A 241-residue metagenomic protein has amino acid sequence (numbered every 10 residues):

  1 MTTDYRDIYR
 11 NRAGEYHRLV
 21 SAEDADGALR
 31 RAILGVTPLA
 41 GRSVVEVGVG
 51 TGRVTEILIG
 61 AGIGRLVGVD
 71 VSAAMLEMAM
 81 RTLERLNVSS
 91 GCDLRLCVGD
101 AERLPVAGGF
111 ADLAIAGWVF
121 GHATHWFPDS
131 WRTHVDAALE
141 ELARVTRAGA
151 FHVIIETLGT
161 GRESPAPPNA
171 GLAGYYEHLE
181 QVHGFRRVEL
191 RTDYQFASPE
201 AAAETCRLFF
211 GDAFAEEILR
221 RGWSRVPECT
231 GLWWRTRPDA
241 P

Functional and structural regions predicted by a protein language model:
M1-L39: Conserved class I S-adenosyl-L-methionine
V45, T51-R103: Class I SAM-dependent methyltransferase SAM/SAH-binding core
T51, R186-P241: Conserved Class I S-adenosyl-L-methionine
E102-A114: A short acidic, Gly/Pro-enriched loop at the edge of an enzyme's catalytic core that lines a small-molecule cofactor
L113-T133: A short SAM/SAH-binding and catalytic strip from SAM-dependent methyltransferases
T133-A148: A short glycine-rich, Lys/Arg-flanked "PGG" loop and its adjoining helix->strand segment in the class I
F151-H178: Conserved class I S-adenosyl-L-methionine
